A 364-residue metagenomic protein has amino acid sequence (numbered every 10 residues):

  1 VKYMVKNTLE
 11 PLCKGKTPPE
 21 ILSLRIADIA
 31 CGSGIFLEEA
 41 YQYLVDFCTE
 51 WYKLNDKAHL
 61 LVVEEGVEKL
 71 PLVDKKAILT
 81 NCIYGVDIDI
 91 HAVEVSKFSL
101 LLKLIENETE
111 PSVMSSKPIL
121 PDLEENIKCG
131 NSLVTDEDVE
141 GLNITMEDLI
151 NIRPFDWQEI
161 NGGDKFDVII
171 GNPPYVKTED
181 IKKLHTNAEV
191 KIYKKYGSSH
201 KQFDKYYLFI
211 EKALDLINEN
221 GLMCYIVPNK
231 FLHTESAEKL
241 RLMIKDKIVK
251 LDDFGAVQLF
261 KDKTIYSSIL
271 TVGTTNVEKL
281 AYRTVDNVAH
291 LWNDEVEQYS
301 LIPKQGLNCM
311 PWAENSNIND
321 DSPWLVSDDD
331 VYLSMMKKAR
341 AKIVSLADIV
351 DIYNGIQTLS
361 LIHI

Functional and structural regions predicted by a protein language model:
V1-L72, A92, D136, E140 (+3 more regions): Class I S-adenosyl-L-methionine
C13-L24, K76, D136-I170: Flexible, glycine/threonine-enriched loop-and-boundary segments that flank and lead into catalytic domains of large
I21-L24, T80, D204, S267: Short coil/loop residues immediately preceding or within conserved phosphate-binding loops of NTP-utilizing enzyme
E38, V45, V93, K97 (+3 more regions): Signature of N6-adenine DNA methyltransferases within the class I
V73-K76, E124-E125: Extended charged low-complexity segments that act as oligomerization/scaffolding linkers
K75-L79, N187-V190: Surface-exposed beta-strand-to-loop junctions that form interaction patches on eukaryotic regulatory domains
G85-V86: Conserved SAM-binding motif I beta-strand of class I
D89: Conserved SAM/SAH-binding beta-strand->alpha-helix loop
